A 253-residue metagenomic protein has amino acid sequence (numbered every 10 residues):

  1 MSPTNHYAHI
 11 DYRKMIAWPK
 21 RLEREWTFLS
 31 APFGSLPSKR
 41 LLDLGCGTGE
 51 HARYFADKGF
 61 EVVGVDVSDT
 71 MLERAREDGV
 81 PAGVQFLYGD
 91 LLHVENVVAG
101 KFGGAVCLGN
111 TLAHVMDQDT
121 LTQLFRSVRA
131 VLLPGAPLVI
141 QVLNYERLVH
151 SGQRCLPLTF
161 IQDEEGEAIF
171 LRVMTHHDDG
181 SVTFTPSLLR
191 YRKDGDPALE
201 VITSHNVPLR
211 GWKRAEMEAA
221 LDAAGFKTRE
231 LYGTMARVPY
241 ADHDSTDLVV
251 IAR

Functional and structural regions predicted by a protein language model:
M1-K39: Conserved class I S-adenosyl-L-methionine
G45-G49: Class I SAM-dependent methyltransferase "Motif I" SAM/SAH-binding loop
A52-V94: Class I SAM-dependent methyltransferase SAM/SAH-binding core
N96-G104: A short acidic, Gly/Pro-enriched loop at the edge of an enzyme's catalytic core that lines a small-molecule cofactor
T122-P134: A short glycine-rich, Lys/Arg-flanked "PGG" loop and its adjoining helix->strand segment in the class I
G135-V142: Conserved beta-strand signature within the Rossmann-like core of class I S-adenosyl-L-methionine
V142-E216: SAM-dependent methyltransferase
P208-R253: C-terminal lobe and adjacent flexible extensions of AdoMet/dcAdoMet transferase-like proteins
